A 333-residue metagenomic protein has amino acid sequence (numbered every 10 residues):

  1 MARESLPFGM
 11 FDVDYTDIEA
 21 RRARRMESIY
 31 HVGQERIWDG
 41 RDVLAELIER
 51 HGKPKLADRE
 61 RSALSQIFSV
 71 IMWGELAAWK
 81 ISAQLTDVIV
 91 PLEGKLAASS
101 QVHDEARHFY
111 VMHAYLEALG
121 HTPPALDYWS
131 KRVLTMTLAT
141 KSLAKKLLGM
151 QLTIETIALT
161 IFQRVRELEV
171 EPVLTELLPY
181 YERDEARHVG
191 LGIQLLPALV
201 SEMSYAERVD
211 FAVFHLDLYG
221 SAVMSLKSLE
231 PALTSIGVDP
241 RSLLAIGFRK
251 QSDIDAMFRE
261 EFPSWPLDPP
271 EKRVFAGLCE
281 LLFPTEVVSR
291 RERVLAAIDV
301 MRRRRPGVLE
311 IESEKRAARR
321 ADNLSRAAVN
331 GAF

Functional and structural regions predicted by a protein language model:
M1-L96, E117-A125, W129, K141 (+3 more regions): Terminal targeting/low-complexity segments that flank the catalytic cores of oxidoreductases
D42-A45, M136, V170: Short linear motifs at secondary-structure transitions and domain/linker junctions
I71-W79, Q101-L116, Q151-L159, Y181-G192 (+2 more regions): Alpha-helical transition-metal enzyme core signature, strongest for iron centers
K95, S99-V102, T175, P179: Short, well-structured alpha-helical segments
F109-R166: Active-site-adjacent scaffolding segments
I161-L226: Aromatic-anchored, glycine/proline-accented short structural segments that stabilize local strand-turns or short
